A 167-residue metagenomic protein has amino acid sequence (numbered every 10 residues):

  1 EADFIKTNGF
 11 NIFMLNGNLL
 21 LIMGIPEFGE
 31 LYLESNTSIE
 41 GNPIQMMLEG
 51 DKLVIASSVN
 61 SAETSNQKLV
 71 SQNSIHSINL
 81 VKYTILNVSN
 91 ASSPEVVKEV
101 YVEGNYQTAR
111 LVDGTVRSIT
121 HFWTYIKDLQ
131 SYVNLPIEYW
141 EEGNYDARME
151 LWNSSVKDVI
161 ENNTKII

Functional and structural regions predicted by a protein language model:
E1-I167: Beta-sheet-rich non-transmembrane sensory/scaffold domains
